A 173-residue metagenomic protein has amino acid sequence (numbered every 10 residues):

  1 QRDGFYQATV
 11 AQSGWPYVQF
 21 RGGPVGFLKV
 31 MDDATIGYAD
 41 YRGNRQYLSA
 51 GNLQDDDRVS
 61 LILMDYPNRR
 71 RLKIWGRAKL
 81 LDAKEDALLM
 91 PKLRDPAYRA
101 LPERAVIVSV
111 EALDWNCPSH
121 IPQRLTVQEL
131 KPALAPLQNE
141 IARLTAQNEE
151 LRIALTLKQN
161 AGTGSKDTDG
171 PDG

Functional and structural regions predicted by a protein language model:
Q1-G173: Binding-site signature for planar aromatic cofactors or substrates
